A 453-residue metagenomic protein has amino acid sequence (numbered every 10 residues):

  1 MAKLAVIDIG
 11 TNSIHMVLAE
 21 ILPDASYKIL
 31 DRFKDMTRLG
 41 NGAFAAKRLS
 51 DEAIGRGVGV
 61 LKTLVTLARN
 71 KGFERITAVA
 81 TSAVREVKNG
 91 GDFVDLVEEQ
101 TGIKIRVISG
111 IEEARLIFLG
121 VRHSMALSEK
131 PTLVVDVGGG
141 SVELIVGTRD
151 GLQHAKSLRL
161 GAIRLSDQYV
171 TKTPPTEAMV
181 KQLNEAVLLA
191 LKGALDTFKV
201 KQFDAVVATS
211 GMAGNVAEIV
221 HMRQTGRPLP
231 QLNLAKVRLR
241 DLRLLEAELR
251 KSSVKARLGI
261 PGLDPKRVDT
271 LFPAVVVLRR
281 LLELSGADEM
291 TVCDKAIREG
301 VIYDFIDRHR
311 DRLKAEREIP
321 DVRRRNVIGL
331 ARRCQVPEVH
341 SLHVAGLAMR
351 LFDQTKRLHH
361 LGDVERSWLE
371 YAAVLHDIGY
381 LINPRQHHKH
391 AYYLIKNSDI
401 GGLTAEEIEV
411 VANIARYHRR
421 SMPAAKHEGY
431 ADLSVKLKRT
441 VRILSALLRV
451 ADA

Functional and structural regions predicted by a protein language model:
A2-K28: N-terminal basic/disordered segments at the start of proteins
L4, L18, G42-K71, T81-P131 (+2 more regions): Helical "lid/coupling" subdomains associated with nucleotide-phosphate turnover
D8, V135-D136, V207-A208: Short hydrophobic beta-strand that contains or immediately precedes a catalytic carboxylate
I9-T11, G139, T148: A generic beta-sheet turn/junction motif
I14, A114-F118, V137-E143: Short glycine/serine/threonine-rich phosphate/pyrophosphate-binding segments that cradle anionic phosphate groups
I14, Y27, V142, L152-Q153: Hydrophobic residues embedded in beta-strands of well-ordered beta-sheets
A25-T37: N-terminal glycine-rich anion-binding loops that anchor highly charged ligand groups
E74-A78: Conserved beta-strand/loop subsegment of P-loop NTPase cores
